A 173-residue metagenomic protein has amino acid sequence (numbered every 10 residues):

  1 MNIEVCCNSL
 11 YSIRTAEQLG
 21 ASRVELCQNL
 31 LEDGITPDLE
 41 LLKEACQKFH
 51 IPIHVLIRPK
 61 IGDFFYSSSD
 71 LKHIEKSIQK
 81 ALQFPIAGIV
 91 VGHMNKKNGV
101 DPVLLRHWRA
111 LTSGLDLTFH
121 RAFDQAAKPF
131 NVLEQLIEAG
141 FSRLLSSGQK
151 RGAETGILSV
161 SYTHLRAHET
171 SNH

Functional and structural regions predicted by a protein language model:
M1-C7, P59-K72, F119-A127: Active-site mouth loops of central-metabolism enzymes
M1-I3, S22, F49-I53, P85-A87 (+2 more regions): Short, well-ordered coil/turn segments that N-cap beta-strands
E4-C6, L26-C27, E32, G88-V100 (+2 more regions): Catalytic beta/alpha-barrel core
N8-L26, L71-V91, P129-L144: Alpha/beta enzyme core
E17-Q18, L42-H50, L82-Q83, R109 (+1 more regions): Acidic (Asp/Glu)-rich catalytic clusters
E32-K48, K96-R109, A126-N131, K150-Y162: Active-site-adjacent beta->alpha loops and helix N-cap segments on the catalytic face of soluble alpha/beta enzymes
I53-V100: Glycine/small-residue-rich loop that forms an oxyanion/phosphate-binding "nest" at active or ligand-binding sites
T163-T170: Conserved small/polar residues in nucleotide/adenosyl-binding loops
